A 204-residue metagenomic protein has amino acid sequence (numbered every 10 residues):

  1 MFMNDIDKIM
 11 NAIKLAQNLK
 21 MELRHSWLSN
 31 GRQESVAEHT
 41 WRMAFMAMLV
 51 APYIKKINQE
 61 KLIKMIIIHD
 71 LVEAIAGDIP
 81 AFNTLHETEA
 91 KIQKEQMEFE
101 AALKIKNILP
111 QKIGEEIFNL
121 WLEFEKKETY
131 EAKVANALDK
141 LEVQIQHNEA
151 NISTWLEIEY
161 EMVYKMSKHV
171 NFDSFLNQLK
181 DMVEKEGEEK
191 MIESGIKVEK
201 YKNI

Functional and structural regions predicted by a protein language model:
M1-I204: Alpha-helical, largely C-terminal catalytic domains that coordinate divalent metal ions via clustered Asp/Glu/His
